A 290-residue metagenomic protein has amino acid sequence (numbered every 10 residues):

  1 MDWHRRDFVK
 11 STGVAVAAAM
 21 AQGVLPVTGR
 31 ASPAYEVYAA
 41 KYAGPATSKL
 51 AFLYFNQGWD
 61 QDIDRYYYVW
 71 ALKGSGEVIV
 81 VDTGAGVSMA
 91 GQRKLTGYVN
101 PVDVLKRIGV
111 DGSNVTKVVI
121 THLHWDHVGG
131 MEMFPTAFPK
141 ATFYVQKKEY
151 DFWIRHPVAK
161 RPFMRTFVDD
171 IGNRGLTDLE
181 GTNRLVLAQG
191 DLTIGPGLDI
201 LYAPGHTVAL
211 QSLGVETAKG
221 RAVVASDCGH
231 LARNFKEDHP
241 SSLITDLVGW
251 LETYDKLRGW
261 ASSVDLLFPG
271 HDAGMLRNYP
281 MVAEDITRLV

Functional and structural regions predicted by a protein language model:
D2, D7-T28: N-terminal export signals
H4, L95, S212-V290: Cap/insert and terminal regions of metallo-dependent hydrolase folds
G23-K41: C-terminal segment of N-terminal export signals and the immediately downstream linker at the start of the mature
V37-A39, V69-K73, I79, Q189-A218: Core dinuclear metal-dependent hydrolase active-site scaffold
G44-R107, S212-D227: Conserved beta-strand hairpin/beta-sheet module of binuclear metal-dependent hydrolase folds, prominently
V81-T83, K117-H122, Q146, A203-G205 (+3 more regions): Active-site neighborhood of phospho(di)ester-bond hydrolases with catalytic His/Asp-centered motifs
L95-Y144: Active-site metal-binding motif and surrounding structural segment of the metallo-beta-lactamase
K106, V110, N114, K147-Y202 (+1 more regions): Metallo-beta-lactamase
